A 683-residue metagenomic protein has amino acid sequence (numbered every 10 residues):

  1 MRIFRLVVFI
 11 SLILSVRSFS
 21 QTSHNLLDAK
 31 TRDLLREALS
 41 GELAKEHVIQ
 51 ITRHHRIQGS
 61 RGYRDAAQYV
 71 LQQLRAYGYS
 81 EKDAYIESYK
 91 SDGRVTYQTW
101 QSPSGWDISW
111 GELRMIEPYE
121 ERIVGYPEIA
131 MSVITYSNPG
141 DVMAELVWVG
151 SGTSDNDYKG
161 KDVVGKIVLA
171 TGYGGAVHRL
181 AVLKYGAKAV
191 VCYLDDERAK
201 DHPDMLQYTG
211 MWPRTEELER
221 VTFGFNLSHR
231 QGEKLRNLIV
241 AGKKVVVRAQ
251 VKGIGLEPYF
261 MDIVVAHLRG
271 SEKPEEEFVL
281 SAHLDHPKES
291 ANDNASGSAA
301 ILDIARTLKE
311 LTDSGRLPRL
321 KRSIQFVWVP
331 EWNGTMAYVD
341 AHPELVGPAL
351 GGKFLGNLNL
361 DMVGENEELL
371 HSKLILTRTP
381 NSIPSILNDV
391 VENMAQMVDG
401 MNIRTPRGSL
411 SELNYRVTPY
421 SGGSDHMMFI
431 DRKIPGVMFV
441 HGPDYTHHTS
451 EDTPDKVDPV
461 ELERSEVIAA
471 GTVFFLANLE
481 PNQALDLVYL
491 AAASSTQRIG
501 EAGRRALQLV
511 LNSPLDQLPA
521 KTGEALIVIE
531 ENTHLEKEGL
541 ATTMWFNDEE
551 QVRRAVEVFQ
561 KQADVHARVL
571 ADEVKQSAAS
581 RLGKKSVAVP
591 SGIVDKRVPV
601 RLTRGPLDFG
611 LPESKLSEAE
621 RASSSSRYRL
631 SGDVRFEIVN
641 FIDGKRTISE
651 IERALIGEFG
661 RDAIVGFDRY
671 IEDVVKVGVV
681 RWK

Functional and structural regions predicted by a protein language model:
T22-L27, I49-V164: Noncatalytic luminal/extracellular "stalk/propeptide" segments of secretory-pathway proteins
L27, W106, P127-N156, W212-N292 (+2 more regions): Soluble metallo-hydrolase cores and metallopeptidase-like ectodomains found primarily in the secretory/periplasmic
I51, W545-F641, F659, F667-D668: Acidic, low-complexity/disordered tracts enriched in E/D and polar residues
E120-G125, F225, G232-E233, I239 (+5 more regions): Metal-dependent peptidase/peptidase-like ectodomains
R122-F223, D293, R306, Y415 (+2 more regions): Extracellular/luminal Protease-associated
D303, T307-A337, L360: Short helix-loop-beta-strand segments that form the rim/entrance of peptidase-like active sites
R322, Y445-T496, V556, R646 (+1 more regions): His/Asp/Glu-rich mid-to-C-terminal helical/loop segments that flank catalytic regions of hydrolases
L630-K683: Long, charge-rich, low-complexity alpha-helical segments
